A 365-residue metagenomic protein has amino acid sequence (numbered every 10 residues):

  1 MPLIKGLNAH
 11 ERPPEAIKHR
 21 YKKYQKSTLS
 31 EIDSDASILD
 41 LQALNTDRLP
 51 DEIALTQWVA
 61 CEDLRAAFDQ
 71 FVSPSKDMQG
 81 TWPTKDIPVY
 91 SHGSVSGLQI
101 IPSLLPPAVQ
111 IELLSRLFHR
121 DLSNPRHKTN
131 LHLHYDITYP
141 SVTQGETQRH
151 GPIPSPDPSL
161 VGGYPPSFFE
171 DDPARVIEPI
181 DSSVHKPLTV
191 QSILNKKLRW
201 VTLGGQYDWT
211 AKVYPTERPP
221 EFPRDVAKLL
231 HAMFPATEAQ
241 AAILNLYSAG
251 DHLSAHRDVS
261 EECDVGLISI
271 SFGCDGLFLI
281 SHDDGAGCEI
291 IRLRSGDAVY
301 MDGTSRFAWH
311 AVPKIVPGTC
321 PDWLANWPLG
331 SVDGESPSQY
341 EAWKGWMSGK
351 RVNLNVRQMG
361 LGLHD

Functional and structural regions predicted by a protein language model:
M1-D365: Non-heme Fe(II) oxygenase metal-center motifs and adjacent flexible, charged/small-residue loops
